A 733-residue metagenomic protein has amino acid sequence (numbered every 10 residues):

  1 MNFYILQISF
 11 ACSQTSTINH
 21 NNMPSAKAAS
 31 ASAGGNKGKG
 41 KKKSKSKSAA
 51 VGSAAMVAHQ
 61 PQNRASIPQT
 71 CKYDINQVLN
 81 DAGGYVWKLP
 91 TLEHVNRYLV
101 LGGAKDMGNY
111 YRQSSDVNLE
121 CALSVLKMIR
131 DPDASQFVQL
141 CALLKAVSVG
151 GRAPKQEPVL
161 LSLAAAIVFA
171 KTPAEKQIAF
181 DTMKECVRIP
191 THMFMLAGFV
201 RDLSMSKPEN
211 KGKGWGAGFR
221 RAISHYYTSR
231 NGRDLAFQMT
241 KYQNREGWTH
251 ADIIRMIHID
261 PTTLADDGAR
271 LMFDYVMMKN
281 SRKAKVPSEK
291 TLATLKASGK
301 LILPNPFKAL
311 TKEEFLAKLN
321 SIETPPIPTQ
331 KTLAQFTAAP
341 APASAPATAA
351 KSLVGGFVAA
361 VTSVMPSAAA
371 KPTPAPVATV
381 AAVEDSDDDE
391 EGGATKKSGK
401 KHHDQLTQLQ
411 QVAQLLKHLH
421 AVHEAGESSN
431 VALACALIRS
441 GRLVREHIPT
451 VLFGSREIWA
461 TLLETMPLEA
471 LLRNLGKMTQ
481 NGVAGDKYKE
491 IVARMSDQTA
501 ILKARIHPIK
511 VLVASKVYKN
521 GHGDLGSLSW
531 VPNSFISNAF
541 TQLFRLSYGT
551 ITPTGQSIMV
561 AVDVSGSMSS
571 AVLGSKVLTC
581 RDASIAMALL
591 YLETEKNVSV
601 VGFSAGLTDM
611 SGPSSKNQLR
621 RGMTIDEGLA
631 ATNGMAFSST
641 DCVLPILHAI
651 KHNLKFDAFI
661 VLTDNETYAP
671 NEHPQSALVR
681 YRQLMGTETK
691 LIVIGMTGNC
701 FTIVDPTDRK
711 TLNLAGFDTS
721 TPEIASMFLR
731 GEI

Functional and structural regions predicted by a protein language model:
P24-L578, E593-I733: Long lumenal/extracellular ectodomains of secretory and single-pass membrane proteins
A583-I585: Gly/Ser/Thr-rich active-site loops/lids in small-molecule metabolic enzymes that frequently grip phosphoryl groups
